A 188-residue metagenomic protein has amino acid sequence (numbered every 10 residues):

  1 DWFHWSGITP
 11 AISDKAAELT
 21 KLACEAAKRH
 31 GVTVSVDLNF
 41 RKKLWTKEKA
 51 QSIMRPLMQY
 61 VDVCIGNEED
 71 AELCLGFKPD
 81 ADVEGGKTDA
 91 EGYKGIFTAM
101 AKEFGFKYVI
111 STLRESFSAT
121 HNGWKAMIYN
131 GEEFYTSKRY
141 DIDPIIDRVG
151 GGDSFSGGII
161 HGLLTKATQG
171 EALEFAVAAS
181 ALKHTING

Functional and structural regions predicted by a protein language model:
D1-Y135, Y140-I142: Ribokinase/PfkB-type carbohydrate-kinase core domain
Y135, R139-G188: Conserved post-catalytic alpha-helical subdomain immediately downstream of the catalytic base and nucleotide-binding
